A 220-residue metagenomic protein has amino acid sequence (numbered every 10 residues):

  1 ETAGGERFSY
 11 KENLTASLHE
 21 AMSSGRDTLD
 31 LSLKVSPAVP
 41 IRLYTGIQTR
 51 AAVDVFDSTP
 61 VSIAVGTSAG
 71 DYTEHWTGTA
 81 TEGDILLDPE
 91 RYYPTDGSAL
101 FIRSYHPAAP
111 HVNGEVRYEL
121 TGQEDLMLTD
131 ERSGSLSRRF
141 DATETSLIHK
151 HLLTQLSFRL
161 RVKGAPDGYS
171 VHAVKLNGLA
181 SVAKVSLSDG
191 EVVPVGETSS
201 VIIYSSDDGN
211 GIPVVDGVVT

Functional and structural regions predicted by a protein language model:
T2-K175, S206, V215-T220: Short, low-hydrophobicity acidic/polar segments
A64-T67, K175-V182, S186, E191 (+1 more regions): Short amphipathic beta-strand segments in non-cytosolic proteins
Y72-D84, S186-G211: Solvent-exposed serine/threonine-rich low-complexity stretches and specific carbohydrate-binding patches
R161, P166, L179, K184 (+1 more regions): Residues in flexible loops and secondary-structure boundaries
